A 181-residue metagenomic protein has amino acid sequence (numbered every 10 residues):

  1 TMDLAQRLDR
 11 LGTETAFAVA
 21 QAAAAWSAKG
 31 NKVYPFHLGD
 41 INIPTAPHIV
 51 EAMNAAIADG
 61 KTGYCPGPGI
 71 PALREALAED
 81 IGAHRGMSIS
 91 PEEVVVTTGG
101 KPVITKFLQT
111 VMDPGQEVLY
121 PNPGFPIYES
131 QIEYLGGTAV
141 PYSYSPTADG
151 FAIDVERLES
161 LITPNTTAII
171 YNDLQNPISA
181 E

Functional and structural regions predicted by a protein language model:
A5-G99, K106: N-terminal small-domain helix-loop-helix segment of the aminotransferase-like
A22, F107, R157-L161: CheY-like receiver
S88-V94, P114-E117, N165: Short acidic capping loops at alpha-helix termini that bridge into adjacent secondary structure
T110-I132: Conserved PLP-anchoring active-site segment centered on the Schiff-base-forming lysine
Y134-V140: A short helix-loop-beta submotif of the ANL/AMP-binding
V140, S145-E181: Active-site phosphate-binding strand-loop segment of PLP-dependent enzymes
